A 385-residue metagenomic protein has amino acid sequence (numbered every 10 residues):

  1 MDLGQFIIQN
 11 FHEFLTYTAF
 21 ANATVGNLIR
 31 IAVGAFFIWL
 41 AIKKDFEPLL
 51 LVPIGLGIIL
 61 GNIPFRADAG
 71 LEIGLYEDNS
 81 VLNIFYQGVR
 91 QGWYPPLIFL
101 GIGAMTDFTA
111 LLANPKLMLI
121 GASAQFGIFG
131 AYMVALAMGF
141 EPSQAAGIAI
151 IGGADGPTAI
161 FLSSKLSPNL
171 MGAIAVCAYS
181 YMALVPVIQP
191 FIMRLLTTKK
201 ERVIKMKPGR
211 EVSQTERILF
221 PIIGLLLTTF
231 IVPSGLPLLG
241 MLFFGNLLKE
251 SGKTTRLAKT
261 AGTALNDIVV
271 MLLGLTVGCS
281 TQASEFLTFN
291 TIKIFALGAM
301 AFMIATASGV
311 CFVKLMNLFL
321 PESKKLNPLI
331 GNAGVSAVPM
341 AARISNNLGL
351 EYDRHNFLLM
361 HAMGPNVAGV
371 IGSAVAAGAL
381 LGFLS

Functional and structural regions predicted by a protein language model:
M1-E77: N-terminal alpha-helical transmembrane segments of multi-pass membrane transport and channel/translocase proteins
M1-N22, L28, D78, F191-F220 (+2 more regions): Intrinsically disordered, low-complexity non-transmembrane regions of multi-pass membrane transporters
I42-L51, I84-F85, M105-I120, T254-G262 (+3 more regions): Interfacial helix-loop-helix linkers and transmembrane-helix boundary segments in multi-pass membrane proteins
Q91-G92, F99-M105, I120-G130, V134 (+3 more regions): Alpha-helical membrane segments and immediately flanking helix-loop junctions that form or couple to the substrate/ion
A110-Y132, S284-V310, A362-N366: Entry/N-cap segments of selected transmembrane alpha helices and their immediately preceding amphipathic helices
N169-V187, F295-A305, I330-A333: Alpha-helical transmembrane segments
C177-K253: Membrane-embedded hairpin module used as a gating/binding unit in multi-pass transport and secretion proteins
L225-V313: Transmembrane helical segments that form the transport core of multi-pass membrane transport proteins
